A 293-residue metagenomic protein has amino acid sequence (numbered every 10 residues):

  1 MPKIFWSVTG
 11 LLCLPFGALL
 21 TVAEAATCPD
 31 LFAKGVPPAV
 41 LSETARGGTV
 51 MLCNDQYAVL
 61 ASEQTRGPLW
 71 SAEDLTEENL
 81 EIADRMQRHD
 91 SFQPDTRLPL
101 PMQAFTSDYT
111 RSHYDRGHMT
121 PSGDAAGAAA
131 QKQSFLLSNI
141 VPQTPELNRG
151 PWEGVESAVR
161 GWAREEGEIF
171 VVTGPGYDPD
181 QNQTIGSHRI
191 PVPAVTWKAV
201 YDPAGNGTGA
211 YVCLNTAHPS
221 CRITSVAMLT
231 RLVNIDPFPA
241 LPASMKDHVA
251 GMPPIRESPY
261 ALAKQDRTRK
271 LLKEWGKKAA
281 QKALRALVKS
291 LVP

Functional and structural regions predicted by a protein language model:
P2, W6, G17-P293: Domain-level detector for secreted/extracellular nuclease and nuclease-toxin modules, and for the ENPP-like C-terminal
